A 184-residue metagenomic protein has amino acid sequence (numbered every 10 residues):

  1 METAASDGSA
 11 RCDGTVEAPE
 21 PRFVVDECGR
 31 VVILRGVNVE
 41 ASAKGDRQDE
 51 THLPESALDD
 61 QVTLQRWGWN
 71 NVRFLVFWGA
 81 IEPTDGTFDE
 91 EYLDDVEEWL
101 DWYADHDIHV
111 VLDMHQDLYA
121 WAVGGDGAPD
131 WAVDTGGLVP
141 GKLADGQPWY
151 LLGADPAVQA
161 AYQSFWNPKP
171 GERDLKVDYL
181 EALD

Functional and structural regions predicted by a protein language model:
M1-P21: Signals and flexible motifs at protein termini associated with secretion
C12, P19-L34, V39-D184: Active-site mouth of glycoside hydrolases
